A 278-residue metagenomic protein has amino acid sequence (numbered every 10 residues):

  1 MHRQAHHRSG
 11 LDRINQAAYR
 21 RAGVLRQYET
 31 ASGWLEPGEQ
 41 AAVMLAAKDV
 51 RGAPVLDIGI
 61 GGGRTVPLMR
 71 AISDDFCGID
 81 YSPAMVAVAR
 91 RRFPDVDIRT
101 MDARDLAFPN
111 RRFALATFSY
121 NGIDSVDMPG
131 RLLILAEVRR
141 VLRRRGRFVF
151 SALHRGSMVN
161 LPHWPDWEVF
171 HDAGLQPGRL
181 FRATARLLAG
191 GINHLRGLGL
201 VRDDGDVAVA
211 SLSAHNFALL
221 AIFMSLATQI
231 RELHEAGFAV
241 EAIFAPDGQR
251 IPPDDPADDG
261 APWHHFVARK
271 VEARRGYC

Functional and structural regions predicted by a protein language model:
M1-R51, R64, A261: Conserved class I S-adenosyl-L-methionine
G52-G61: Conserved class I S-adenosyl-L-methionine
G62-D105: Class I SAM-dependent methyltransferase SAM/SAH-binding core
R104-A116: A short acidic, Gly/Pro-enriched loop at the edge of an enzyme's catalytic core that lines a small-molecule cofactor
L115-P129: A short SAM/SAH-binding and catalytic strip from SAM-dependent methyltransferases
L132-R144: A short glycine-rich, Lys/Arg-flanked "PGG" loop and its adjoining helix->strand segment in the class I
S151, R155-E232: SAM-dependent methyltransferase
P253-C278: Core SAM-dependent methyltransferase catalytic element
